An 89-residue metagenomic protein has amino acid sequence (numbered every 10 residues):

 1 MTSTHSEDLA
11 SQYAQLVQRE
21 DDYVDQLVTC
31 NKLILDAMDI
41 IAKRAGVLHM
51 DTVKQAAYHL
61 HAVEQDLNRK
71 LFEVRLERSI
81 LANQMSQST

Functional and structural regions predicted by a protein language model:
M1-V17, V47-A57, S86-T89: Short, charge-rich amphipathic alpha-helices with coiled-coil/heptad character
E7-L35: Ampipathic, surface-exposed secondary-structure segments
Q12, L33-I40, A56-H59, K70: Charge-rich, solvent-exposed alpha-helical interaction surfaces
R19-V28, Q55-S86: Amphipathic alpha-helical coiled-coil segments
Q26-V53: Extended alpha-helical coiled-coil "stalk/arm" regions that act as elongated linkers or oligomerization scaffolds
